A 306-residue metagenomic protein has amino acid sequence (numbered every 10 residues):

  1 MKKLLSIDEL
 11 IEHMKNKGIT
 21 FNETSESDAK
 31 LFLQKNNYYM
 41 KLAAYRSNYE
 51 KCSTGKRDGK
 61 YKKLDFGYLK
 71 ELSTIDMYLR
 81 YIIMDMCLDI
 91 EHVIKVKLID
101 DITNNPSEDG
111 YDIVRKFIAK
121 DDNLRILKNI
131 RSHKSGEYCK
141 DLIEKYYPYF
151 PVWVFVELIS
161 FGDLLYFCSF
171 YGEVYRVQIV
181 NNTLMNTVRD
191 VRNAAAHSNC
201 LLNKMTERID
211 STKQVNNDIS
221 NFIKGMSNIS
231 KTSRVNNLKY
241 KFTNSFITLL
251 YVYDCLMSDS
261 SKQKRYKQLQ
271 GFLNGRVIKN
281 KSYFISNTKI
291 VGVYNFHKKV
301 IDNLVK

Functional and structural regions predicted by a protein language model:
M1-D190, L202-K306: Extended intrinsically disordered or low-complexity regions, especially N/C-terminal cytosolic tails and loops, rather
S198: Acidic/aromatic/glycine-rich contiguous surface patches that form carbohydrate-binding/processing clefts and analogous
